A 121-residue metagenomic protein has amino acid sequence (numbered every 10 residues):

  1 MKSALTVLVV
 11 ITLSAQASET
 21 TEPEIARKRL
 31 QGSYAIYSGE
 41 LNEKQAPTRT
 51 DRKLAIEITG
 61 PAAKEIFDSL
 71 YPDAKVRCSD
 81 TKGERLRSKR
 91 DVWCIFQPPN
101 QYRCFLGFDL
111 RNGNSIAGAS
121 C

Functional and structural regions predicted by a protein language model:
S3-L13: Sec-dependent N-terminal signal peptides
A15-T20: Boundary at the C-terminal end of the N-terminal hydrophobic targeting segment
R29-R90: Mature extracytoplasmic domains of secretory-pathway proteins
I95-C121: Short, exposed beta-strand-loop hairpins at the edges of beta-sheets in extracellular/periplasmic proteins
